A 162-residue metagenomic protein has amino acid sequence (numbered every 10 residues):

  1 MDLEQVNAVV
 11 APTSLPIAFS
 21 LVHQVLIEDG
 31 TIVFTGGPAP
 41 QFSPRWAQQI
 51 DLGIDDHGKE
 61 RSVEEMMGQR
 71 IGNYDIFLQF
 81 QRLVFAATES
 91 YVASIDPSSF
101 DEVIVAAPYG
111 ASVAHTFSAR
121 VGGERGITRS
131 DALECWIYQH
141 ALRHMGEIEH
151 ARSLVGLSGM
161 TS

Functional and structural regions predicted by a protein language model:
M1-D2: N-terminal leader/capping segments at the start of a protein or of a new domain
Q5-E60, A107-S162: Short, contiguous alpha-helical
D55-V105, D131-Q139: Acidic/histidine-rich alpha-helical segments that form the ligand environment of transition-metal centers
